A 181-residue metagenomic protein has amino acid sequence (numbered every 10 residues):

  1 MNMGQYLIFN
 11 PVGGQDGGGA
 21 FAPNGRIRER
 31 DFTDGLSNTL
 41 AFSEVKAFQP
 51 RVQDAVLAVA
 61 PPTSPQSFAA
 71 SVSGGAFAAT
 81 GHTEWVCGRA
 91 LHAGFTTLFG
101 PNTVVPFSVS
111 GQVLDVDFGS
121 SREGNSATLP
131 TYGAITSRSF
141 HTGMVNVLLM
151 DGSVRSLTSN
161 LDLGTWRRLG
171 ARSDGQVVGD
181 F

Functional and structural regions predicted by a protein language model:
N2-F181: Hydrophobic alpha-helical interface faces used for helix-helix packing
